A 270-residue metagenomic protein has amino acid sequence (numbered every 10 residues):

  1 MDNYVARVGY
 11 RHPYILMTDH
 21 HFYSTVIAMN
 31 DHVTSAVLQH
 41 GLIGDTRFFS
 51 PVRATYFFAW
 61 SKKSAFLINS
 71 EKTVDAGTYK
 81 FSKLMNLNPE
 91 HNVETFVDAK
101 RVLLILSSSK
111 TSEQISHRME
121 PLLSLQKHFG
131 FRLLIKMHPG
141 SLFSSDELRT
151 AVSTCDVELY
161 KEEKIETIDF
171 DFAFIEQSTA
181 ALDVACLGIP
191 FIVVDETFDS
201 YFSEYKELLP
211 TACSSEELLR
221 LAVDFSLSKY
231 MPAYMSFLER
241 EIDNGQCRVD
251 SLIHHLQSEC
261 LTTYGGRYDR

Functional and structural regions predicted by a protein language model:
M1-F81: Active-site and donor-binding regions of nucleotide-sugar-utilizing enzymes
P13-I15, Y56, R101, D171-F174: Structural motif
L16-F22, Q39-H40, A59-K62, I105-K110 (+3 more regions): Structural motif
I27-D31, I68-S70, L122, S144-C155 (+1 more regions): Short, aromatic/basic amphipathic alpha-helical patches
N69-E71, D75, V152-S153, T179-D243: Catalytic binding pocket for nucleotide-activated donors in carbohydrate/polymer assembly enzymes
D75-T150: Conserved catalytic-core segment of nucleotide-activated headgroup transferases in glycan assembly
S108-H117, L208-R270: Leloir-type glycosyltransferase catalytic cores
P139-L187, F191: Donor nucleotide-activated moiety binding/catalytic core segment of transferases that use nucleotide-activated donors
